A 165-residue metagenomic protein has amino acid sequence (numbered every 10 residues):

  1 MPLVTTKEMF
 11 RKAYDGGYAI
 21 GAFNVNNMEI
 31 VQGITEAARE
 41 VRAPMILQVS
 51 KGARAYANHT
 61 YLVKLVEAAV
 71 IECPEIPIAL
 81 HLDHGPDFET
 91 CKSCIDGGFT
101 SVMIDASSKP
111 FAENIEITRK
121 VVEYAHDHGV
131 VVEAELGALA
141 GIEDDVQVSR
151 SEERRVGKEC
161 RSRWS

Functional and structural regions predicted by a protein language model:
M1-G21: N-terminal amphipathic alpha-helix/helix-capping segment at the start of soluble metabolic enzymes
G16-A19, V41-M45, P74-I78, G98-T100 (+1 more regions): Short, well-ordered coil/turn segments that N-cap beta-strands
Y18-A19, Q48-H59, F99-I117, D144-E152: Glycine-rich tight-turn/loop motif centered on a GG-T
I20-N24, M45-V49, I78-H84, V102-I104 (+1 more regions): Hydrophobic faces of well-ordered beta-strands that scaffold small-molecule active sites in alpha/beta enzyme cores
V25-M28, S50-G52, D83-D87, S107-K109 (+1 more regions): Active-site beta-loop-alpha junctions enriched in small/polar residues
Q32, Y56-V63, P86-S93, S107-V130: Active-site-adjacent beta->alpha loops and helix N-cap segments on the catalytic face of soluble alpha/beta enzymes
E40-I95: Active-site cofactor/substrate anionic-group-binding motifs, chiefly glycine- and Lys/Arg-rich phosphate-binding loops
E153-C160: Conserved small/polar residues in nucleotide/adenosyl-binding loops
